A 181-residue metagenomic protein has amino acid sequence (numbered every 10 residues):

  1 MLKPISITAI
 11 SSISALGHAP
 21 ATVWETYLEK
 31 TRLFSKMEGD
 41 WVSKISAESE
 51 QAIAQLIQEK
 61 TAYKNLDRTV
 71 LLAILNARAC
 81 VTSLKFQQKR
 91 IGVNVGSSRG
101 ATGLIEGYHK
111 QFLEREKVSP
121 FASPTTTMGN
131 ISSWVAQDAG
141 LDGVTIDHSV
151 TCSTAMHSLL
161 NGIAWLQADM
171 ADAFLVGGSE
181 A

Functional and structural regions predicted by a protein language model:
M1-V144, A164: Conserved "HGTGT" condensation-loop signature of ketosynthase/thiolase-family condensing enzymes that catalyze
D147: Active-site rim beta-loop-alpha module in soluble metabolic enzymes
V150-C152, G178: Short, structured patches in soluble enzyme cores that scaffold and shape functional sites
A155: Short conserved active-site loop signatures built around small residues
N161-W165, D169: Short helices/loops that flank or line small-molecule/ion binding pockets
M170-A181: Acyl-CoA/ACP chain-elongation machinery
